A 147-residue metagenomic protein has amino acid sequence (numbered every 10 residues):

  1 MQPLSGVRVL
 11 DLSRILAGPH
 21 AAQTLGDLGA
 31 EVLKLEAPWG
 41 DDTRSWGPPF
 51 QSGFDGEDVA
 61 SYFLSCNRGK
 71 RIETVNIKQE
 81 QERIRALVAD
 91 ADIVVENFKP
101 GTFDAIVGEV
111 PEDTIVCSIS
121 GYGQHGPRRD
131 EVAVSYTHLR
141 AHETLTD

Functional and structural regions predicted by a protein language model:
M1-E143: N-terminal helix-loop segment corresponding to the beta1-alpha1 unit of nucleotide/adenylate-binding folds
L145-D147: N-terminal low-complexity segments that are often proline-rich with Ser/Thr-Pro
